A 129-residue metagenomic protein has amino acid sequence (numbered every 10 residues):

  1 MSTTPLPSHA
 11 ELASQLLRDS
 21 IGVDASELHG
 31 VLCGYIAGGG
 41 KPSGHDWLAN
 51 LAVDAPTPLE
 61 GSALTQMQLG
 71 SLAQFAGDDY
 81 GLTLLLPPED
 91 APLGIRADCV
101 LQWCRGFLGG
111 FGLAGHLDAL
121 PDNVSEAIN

Functional and structural regions predicted by a protein language model:
M1-C104, L108-N129: Domain-length accessory/inserted modules outside core catalytic folds
